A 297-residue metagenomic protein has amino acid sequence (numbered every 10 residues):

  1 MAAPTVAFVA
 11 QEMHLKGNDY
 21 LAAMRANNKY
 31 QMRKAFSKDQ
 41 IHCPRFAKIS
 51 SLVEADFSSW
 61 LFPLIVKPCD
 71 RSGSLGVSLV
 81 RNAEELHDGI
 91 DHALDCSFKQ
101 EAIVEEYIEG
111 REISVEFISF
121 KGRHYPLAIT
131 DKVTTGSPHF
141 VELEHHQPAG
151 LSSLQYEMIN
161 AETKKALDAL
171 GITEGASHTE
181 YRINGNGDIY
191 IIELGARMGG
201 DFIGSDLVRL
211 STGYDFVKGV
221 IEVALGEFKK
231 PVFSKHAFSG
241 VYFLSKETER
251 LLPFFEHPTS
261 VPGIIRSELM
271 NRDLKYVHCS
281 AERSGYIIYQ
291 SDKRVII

Functional and structural regions predicted by a protein language model:
M1-R45, S280-R283, Y289-Q290: Conserved N-proximal alpha/beta basic substrate-recognition cap immediately N-terminal to, or forming the N-lobe
N27-I103, E109, F120-G122, H145 (+2 more regions): Active-site nucleotide/adenylate-binding loops and adjacent lid/helix of ATP-dependent enzymes
K38, E54-A55, G219-I297: Peripheral (often C-terminal) accessory segments that flank ATP-dependent C-N-forming ligase machineries
F57-F62, I183-Y190, A281-R283: A short, glycine/Asx- and small/polar-enriched loop/turn that sits immediately N-terminal to a beta-strand
L64, Y125, Y190-E193: Protein kinase-like catalytic core scaffold
S78, E106, R209, G285-S291: Short, well-ordered beta-strand elements within core beta-sheets of diverse protein domains
E84, E106-I172, A176, I183 (+1 more regions): ATP-dependent carboxylate/phosphate-activation module, predominantly the ATP-grasp catalytic core and closely related
E174-E180, K230-K235: Flexible, glycine/charged-enriched surface loops at secondary-structure junctions
